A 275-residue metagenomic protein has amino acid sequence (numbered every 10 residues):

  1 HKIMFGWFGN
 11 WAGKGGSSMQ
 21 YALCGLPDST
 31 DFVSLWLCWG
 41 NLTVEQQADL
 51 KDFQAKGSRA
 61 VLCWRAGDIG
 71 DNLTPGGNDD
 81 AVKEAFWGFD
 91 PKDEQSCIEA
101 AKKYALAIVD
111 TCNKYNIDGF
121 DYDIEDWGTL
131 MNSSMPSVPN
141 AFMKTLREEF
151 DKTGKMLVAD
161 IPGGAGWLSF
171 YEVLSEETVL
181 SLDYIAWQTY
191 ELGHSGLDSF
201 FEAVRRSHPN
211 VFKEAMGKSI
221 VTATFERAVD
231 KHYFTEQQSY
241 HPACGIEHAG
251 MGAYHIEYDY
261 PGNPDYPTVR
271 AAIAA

Functional and structural regions predicted by a protein language model:
H1-S207, E214-H232, I246-H248, E257 (+1 more regions): Chitinase-like catalytic core of GlcNAc-active glycosidases
Y260-A275: C-terminal helical cap(s) of enzyme catalytic domains, especially alpha/beta-barrels
